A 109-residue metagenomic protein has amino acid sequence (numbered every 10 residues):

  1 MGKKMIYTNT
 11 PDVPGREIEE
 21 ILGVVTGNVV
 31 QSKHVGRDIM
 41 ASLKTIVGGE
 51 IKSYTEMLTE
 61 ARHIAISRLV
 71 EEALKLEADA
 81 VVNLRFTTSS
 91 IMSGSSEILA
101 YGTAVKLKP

Functional and structural regions predicted by a protein language model:
M1-R37, K75-D79, S96-P109: N-terminal presequence-like segments and the immediate start of the first folded domain
T10-V13, F86-I91: Short, solvent-exposed loop/turn elements at beta->coil junctions and helix N-caps that rim active or binding pockets
V25, V30, D38-R85: Short, well-ordered alpha-helical segments
L43-K44, S89, E97: Short, flexible coil/turn micro-motifs enriched in small/turn-prone residues
